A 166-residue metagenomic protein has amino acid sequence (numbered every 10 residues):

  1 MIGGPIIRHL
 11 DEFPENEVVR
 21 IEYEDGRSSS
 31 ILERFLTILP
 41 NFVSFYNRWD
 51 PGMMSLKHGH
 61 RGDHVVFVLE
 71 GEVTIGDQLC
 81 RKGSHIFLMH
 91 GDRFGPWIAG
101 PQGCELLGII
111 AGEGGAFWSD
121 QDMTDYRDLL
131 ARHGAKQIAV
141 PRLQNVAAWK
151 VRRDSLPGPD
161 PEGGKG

Functional and structural regions predicted by a protein language model:
M1-P40, G134-G166: A short, N-terminal "cap"/entry segment at the start of jelly-roll beta-barrel domains of the cupin/DSBH fold
G4-P5, R81-H90, D120-L129: Surface-exposed flexible segments
G26-E33, L39-G59, L79-K82, M89-R93 (+1 more regions): Conserved short histidine dyad/triad with adjacent acidic residue
N41-V43, F67, Q102: Residues at beta-strand starts and edge strands
F45-W49, L69-G71, L106-I109: Short, well-ordered beta-strand segments in beta-rich or mixed alpha/beta enzyme and ligand-binding folds
P51, H60-I75: Glycine- and acidic-residue-biased ligand/ion/polar-headgroup-sensing regions
S55-H58, I75-D77, F87-L88, F94-P101 (+2 more regions): Short beta-strand His + acidic residue motifs that chelate non-heme Fe in jelly-roll/DSBH and cupin folds
G95, P101-G166: Double-stranded beta-helix
